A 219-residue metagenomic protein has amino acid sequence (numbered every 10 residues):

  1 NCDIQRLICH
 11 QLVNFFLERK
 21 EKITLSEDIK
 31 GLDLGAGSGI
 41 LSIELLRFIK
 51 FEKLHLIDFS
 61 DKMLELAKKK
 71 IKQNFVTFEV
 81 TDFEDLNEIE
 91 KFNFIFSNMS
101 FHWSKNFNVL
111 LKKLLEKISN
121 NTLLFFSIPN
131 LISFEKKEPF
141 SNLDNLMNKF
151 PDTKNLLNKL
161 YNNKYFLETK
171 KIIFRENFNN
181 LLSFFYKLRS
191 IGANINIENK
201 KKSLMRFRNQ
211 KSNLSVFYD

Functional and structural regions predicted by a protein language model:
D3-E27: Conserved alpha-helix/loop element of class I SAM-dependent methyltransferases that forms part of the SAM/SAH-binding
L32-D85: Class I SAM-dependent methyltransferase SAM/SAH-binding core
I40, E168-D219: Conserved Class I S-adenosyl-L-methionine
E84-I95: A short acidic, Gly/Pro-enriched loop at the edge of an enzyme's catalytic core that lines a small-molecule cofactor
F94-F107: A short SAM/SAH-binding and catalytic strip from SAM-dependent methyltransferases
N108-L123: A short glycine-rich, Lys/Arg-flanked "PGG" loop and its adjoining helix->strand segment in the class I
F125-P151: Conserved class I S-adenosyl-L-methionine
K149-N163: Short alpha-helix
